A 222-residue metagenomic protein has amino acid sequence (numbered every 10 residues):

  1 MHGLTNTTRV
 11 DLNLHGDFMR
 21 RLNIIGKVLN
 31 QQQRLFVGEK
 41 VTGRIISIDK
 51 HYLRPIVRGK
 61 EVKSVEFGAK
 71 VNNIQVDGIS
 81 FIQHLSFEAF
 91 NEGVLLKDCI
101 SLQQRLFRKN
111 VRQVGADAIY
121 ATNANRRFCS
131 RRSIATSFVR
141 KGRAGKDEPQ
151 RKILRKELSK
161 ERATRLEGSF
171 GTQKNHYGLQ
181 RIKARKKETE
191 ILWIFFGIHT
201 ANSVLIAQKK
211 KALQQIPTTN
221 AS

Functional and structural regions predicted by a protein language model:
M1-S222: Anion-binding and metal-coordination hotspots
